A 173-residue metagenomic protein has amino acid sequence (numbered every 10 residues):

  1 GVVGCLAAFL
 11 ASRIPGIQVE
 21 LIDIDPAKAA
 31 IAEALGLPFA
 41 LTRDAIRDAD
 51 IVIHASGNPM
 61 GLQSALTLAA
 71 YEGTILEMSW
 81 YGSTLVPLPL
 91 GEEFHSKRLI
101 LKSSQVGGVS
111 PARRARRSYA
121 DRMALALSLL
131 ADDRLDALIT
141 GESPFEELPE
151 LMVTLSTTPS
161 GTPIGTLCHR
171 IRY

Functional and structural regions predicted by a protein language model:
G1-T42: Mid-domain Rossmann-like dinucleotide-binding core that forms the NAD(H)/NADP(H) cofactor-binding site
D23, H54, Q105: Conserved acidic E/D residue at the C-terminus of a beta-strand in Rossmann-like folds
D25-K28, P59, G82: Helix N-cap at the beta1-alpha1 junction of Rossmann-like dinucleotide-binding domains, i.e., the first residues
D44-V52: A short acidic, Gly/Pro-enriched loop at the edge of an enzyme's catalytic core that lines a small-molecule cofactor
V52-I53, L76: N-terminal Rossmann-like NAD(P) cofactor-binding module of classical short-chain dehydrogenase/reductase
S56-S64: Beta-loop-alpha module in the N-terminal Rossmann-like domain of NAD(P)-dependent dehydrogenases, especially those
Q63-S128, R170-Y173: Glycine-rich phosphate-binding loop and adjacent beta-alpha segment of Rossmann(oid) nucleotide-cofactor-binding
R117-Y173: C-terminal hydrophobic helical "lid"/dimerization subdomain of Rossmann-like NAD(P)H-dependent oxidoreductases
